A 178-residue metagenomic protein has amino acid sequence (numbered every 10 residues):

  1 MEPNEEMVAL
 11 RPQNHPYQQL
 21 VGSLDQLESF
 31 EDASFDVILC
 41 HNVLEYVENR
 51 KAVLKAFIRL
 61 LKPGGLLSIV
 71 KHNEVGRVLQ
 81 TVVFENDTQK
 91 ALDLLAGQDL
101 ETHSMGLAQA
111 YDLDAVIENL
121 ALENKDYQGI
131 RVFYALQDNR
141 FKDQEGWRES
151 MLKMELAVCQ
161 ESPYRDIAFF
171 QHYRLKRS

Functional and structural regions predicted by a protein language model:
M1-L27: Class I SAM-dependent methyltransferase SAM/SAH-binding core
E28-I38: A short acidic, Gly/Pro-enriched loop at the edge of an enzyme's catalytic core that lines a small-molecule cofactor
V37-R50: A short SAM/SAH-binding and catalytic strip from SAM-dependent methyltransferases
K51-L66: A short glycine-rich, Lys/Arg-flanked "PGG" loop and its adjoining helix->strand segment in the class I
L66-L94: Conserved class I S-adenosyl-L-methionine
D87-A108, I130-R131: C-terminal alpha-helical "lid/dimerization" subdomain adjacent to the S-adenosyl-L-methionine
S104-E123, Y127: Short alpha-helix
D126-S178: A C-terminal cap/extension of S-adenosyl-L-methionine-dependent methyltransferases that defines the acceptor-substrate
